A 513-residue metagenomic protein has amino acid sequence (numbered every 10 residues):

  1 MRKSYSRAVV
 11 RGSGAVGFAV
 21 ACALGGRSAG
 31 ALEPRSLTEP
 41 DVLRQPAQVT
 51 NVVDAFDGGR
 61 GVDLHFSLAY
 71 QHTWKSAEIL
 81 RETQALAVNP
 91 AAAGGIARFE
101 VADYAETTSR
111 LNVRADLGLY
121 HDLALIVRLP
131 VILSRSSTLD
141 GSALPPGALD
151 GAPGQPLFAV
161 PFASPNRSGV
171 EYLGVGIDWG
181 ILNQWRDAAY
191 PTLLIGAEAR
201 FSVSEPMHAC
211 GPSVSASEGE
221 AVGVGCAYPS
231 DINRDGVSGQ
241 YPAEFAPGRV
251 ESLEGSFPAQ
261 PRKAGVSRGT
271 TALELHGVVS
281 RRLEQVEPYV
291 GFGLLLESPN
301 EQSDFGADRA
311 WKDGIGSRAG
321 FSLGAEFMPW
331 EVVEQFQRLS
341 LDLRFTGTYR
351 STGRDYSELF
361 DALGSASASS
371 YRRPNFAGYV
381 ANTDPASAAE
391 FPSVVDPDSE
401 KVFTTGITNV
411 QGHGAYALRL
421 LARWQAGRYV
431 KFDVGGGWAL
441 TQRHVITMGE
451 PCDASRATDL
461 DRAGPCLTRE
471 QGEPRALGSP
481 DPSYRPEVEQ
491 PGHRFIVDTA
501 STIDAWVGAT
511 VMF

Functional and structural regions predicted by a protein language model:
G25-P90, R186-T192, Y228-F245, I496-D498: Outer-membrane beta-barrel biogenesis signature
L32-P34, N51-L64, A77, D122 (+8 more regions): Short loop/turn motifs that connect adjacent beta-strands in outer-membrane beta-barrel proteins
A69-A77, D122, R128, I132-S136 (+8 more regions): Structural signature of outer-membrane beta-barrel domains
Y70, L111-L119, V127, V175-I181 (+8 more regions): Residues on the lipid-exposed face of transmembrane beta-strands in outer-membrane beta-barrel proteins
I79-L86, N300-F513: Outer membrane beta-barrel transmembrane domains
L86-E106, L119-Y172, H444: Surface-exposed loop and membrane-interface regions of Gram-negative outer-membrane beta-barrel proteins
A105-L111, A159, R167-L173, P191 (+4 more regions): Residues that define the transmembrane beta-barrel architecture of outer-membrane proteins
S134-G314, D459-E473, S479-H493: Outer-membrane pore/translocation modules
